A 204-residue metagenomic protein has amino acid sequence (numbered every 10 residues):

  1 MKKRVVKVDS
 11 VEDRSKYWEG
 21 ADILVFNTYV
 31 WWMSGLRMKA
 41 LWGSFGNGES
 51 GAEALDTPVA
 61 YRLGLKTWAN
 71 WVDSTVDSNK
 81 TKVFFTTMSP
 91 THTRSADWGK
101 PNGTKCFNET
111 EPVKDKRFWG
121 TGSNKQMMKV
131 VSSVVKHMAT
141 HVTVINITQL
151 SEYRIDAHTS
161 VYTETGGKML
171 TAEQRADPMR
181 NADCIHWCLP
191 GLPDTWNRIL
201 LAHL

Functional and structural regions predicted by a protein language model:
M1-L204: Extracellular glycan-modifying ectodomains
